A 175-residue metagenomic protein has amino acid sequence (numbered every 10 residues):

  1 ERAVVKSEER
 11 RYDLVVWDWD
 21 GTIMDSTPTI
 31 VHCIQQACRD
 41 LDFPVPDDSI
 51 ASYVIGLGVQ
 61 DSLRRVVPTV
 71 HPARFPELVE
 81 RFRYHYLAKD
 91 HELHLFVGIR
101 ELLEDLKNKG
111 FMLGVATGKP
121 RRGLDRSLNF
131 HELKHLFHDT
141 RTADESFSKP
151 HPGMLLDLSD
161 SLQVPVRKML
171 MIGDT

Functional and structural regions predicted by a protein language model:
K6-Y53: Active-site neighborhood of HAD-like aspartate-dependent phosphohydrolases
E8-R10, N108-F111, L162-K168: Glycine-rich phosphate-binding loop signature in dinucleotide/nucleotide-binding domains
R11, L87-V115, R121-R126, P152-G153: Short, acidic loop-to-helix structural element flanking the phosphoryl-transfer center in phosphate-processing enzymes
V16, I23, L95, L113 (+1 more regions): Conserved SAM-binding loop
C33, D47-I50, G58, S62 (+5 more regions): Hydrophobic alpha-helical segments typical of transmembrane helices and their membrane-interface/capping positions
R39-P44, V70-A73, N108-K109, E132-L136 (+1 more regions): Short helix-capping segments at alpha-helix termini
I55-L87, V97-K107: A metal-dependent, Asp-based hydrolase signature
E92, P120-T175: Substrate-recognition "cap/lid" segment bordering the active-site pocket of phosphatases
